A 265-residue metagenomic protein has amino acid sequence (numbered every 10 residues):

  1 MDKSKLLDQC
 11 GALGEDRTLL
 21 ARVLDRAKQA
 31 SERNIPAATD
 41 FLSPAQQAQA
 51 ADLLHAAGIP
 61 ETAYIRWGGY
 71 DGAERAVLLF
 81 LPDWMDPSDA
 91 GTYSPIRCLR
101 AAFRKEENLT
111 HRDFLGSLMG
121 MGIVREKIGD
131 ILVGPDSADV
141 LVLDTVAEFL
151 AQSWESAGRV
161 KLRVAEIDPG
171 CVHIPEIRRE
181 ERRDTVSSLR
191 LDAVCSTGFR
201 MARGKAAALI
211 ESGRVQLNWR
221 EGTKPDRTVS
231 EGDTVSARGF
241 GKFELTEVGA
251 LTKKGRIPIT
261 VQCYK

Functional and structural regions predicted by a protein language model:
M1-G198, E221, T228, G241-K265: Ferredoxin-like alpha/beta domains used as RNA- or RNAP-binding modules
L209-I210, V229: Short, well-ordered loop/turn sites that connect or cap secondary structure elements
Q216, R227-S230: Short secondary-structure transition/capping segments
L217-W219, R238: Short strand-turn-strand beta-turns centered on an Asx-Gly dipeptide
